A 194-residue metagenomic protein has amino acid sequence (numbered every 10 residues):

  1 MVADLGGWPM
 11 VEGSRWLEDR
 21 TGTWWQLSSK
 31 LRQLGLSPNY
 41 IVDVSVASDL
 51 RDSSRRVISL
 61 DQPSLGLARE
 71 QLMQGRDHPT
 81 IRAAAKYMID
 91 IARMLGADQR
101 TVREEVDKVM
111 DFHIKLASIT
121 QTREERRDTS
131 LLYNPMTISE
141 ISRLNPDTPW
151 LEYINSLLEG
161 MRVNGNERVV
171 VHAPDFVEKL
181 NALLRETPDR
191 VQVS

Functional and structural regions predicted by a protein language model:
M1-S194: Noncatalytic, helix-rich "gating/capping" subdomain that lines the substrate-entry/channel surface of large enzyme
